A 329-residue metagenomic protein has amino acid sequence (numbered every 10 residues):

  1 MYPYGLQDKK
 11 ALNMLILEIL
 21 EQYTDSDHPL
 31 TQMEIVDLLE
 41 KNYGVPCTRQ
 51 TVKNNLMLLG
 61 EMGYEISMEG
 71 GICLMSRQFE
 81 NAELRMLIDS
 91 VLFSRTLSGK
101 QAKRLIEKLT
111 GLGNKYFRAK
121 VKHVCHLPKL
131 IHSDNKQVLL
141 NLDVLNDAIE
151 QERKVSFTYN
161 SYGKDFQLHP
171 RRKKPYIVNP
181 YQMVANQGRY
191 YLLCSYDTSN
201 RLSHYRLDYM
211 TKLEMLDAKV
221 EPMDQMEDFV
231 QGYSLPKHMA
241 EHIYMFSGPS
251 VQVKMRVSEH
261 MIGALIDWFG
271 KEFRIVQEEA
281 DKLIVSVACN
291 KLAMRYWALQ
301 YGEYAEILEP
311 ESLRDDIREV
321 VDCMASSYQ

Functional and structural regions predicted by a protein language model:
M1-S90, R171, C323-Q329: Short, basic/aromatic recognition patches that contact phosphate-bearing ligands
G63-E65, P180-Q182, R274: Short, surface-exposed charged micro-motifs
M68-E69, N186, E279: Structural motif
C73-L74, S156, Y191-L193, I284 (+1 more regions): General beta-strand recognition
M75-F79, S195-D197, V287-K291: Secondary-structure transition/turn motif
N81-Q167: Bulky hydrophobic/aromatic content
K129-K254: Core beta-strand-centered patch of the WYL/Sm-like small regulatory domain
Q231-Q329: Polybasic (Lys/Arg-rich)
